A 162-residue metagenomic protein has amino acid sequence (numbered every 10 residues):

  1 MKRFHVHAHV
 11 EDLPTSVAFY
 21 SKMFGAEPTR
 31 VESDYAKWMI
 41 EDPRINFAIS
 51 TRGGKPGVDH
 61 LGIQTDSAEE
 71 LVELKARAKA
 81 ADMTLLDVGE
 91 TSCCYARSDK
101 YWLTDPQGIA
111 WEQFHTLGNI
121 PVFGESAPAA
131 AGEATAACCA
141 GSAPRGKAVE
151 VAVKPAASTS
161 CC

Functional and structural regions predicted by a protein language model:
M1-K2, H7-N46: Core segments of cupin and vicinal oxygen chelate
M1-P14, R44, L61, V122-C162: N-terminal beta-strand motif that seeds the catalytic metal site of vicinal oxygen chelate
H5-H7, K37, H60-G62, K100-W102: Short aromatic/hydrophobic contact patches that present stacked aromatics for nucleic-acid/ligand binding
L13, G62-A110, G118-P121: Vicinal oxygen chelate
E27, N46-I49, T84-G89: A short linear hydrophobic-aromatic micro-motif
E32-Y35, K55-G57, C94-D99: Short acidic/glycine-enriched loop/turn segments that link adjacent beta-strands
R44-A48, I109-A110: Short, charged/polar, Gly/Pro-enriched secondary-structure boundary elements
